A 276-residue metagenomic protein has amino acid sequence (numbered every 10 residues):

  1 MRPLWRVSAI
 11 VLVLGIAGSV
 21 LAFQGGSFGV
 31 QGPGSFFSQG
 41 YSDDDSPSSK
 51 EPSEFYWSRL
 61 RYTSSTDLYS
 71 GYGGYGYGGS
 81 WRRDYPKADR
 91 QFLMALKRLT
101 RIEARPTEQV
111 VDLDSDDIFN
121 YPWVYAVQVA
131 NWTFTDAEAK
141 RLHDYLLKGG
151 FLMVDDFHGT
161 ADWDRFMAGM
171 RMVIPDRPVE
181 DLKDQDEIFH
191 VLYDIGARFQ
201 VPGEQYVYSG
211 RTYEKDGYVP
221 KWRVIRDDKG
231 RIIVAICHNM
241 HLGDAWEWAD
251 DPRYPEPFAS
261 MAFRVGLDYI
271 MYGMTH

Functional and structural regions predicted by a protein language model:
M1-R6: Positively charged n-region of N-terminal signal peptides that target proteins for export
S8-S19: Bacterial N-terminal signal peptides
L21-W123, V129-A130, H241-D244, W248-H276: Aromatic-Pro/Gly-enriched surface loop or interdomain linker that acts as a lid/target-recognition segment
S27, G32, F37, S65-G71 (+5 more regions): An acidic, glycine-rich "communication" segment
W57, I118, W123-W163: Short alpha-beta junction capping motif
D89-L93, A139, H143, W163-M167 (+1 more regions): Extracytoplasmic/secreted envelope proteins and their assembly/folding machinery, especially bacterial periplasmic
T100, G150, M170-R177, G273: A generic secondary-structure signal for well-formed alpha-helical elements
I102-D112, V154-G159, R177-Q185: Surface-exposed patches in mature extracellular/periplasmic domains of secreted proteins
